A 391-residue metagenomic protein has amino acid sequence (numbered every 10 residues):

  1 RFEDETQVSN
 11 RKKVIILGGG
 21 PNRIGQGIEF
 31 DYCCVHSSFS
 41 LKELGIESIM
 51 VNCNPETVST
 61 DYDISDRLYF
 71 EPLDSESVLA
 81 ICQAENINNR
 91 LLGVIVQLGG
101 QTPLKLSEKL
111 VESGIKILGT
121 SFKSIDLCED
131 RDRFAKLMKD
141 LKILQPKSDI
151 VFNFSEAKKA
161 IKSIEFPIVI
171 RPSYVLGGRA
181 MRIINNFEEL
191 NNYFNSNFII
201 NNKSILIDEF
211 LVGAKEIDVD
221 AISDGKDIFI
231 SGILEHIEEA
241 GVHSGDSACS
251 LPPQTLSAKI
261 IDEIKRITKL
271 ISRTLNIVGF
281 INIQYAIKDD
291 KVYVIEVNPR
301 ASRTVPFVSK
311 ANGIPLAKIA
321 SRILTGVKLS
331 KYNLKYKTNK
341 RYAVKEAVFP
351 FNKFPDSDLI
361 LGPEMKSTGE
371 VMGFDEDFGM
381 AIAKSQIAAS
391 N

Functional and structural regions predicted by a protein language model:
R1-K12, L17-I24, D31-L92, Q101-L104 (+6 more regions): ATP-dependent carboxylate activation and anion-phosphoryl transfer catalytic cores that bind Mg-ATP to form
S38, S107, A135, K158 (+1 more regions): Short glycine-/small-residue-rich flexible loop motifs, especially phosphate/cofactor-binding loops
S40, K109, L137, A160 (+1 more regions): Hydrophobic/aromatic ligand-binding patch that stacks against planar heteroaromatic rings of cofactors or nucleotides
S65, S113, I143-P146: A short helix-to-beta-strand connector/capping loop
I95: N-terminal Rossmann-like NAD(P) cofactor-binding module of classical short-chain dehydrogenase/reductase
L98: Glycine-rich phosphate-binding loop
Q101-G114: Short Gly/Thr/Asp-enriched flexible loops that form oxyanion-binding sites at enzyme active sites
T120-M181: A conserved helix-loop-beta module that forms one wall/lid of the active-site cleft in ATP-utilizing catalytic domains
